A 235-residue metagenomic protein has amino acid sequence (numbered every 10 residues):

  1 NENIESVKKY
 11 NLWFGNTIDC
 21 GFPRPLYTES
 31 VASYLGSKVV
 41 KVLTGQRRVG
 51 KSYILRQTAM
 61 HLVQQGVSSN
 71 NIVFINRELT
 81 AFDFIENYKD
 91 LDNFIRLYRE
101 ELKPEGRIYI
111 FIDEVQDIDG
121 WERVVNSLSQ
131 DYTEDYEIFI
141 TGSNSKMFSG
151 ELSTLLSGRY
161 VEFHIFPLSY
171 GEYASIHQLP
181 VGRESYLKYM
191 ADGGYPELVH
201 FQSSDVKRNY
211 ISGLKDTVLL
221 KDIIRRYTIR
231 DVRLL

Functional and structural regions predicted by a protein language model:
N1-G15, C20, P167-L235: Interdomain hinge/linker elements that couple catalytic modules in large macromolecular machines
I18-L35: Pre-Walker A adenine-sensing motif
L43: Hydrophobic anchor at the beta1->P-loop junction of P-loop NTPases
R47-R48: Walker A (P-loop) phosphate-binding loop of P-loop NTPases
S52: Walker A/P-loop
V73-G106: Short glycine-rich substrate-engagement loop in P-loop NTPases that contacts/grips substrate
E122-I140, K146, S153-T154: Conserved catalytic/switch belt of AAA+ P-loop NTPases
K146-V161, H177-Q178: Short regulatory helix/loop adjacent to the ATP-binding pocket of P-loop NTPases
